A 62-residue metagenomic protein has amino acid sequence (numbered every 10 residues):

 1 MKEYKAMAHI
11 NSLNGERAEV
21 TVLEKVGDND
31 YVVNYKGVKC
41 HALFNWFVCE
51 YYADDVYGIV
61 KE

Functional and structural regions predicted by a protein language model:
K2, N29, G37, L43-N45: Intrinsically disordered, low-complexity coil/linker segments enriched for acidic/polar and small residues
K2, V22, V33-K36, G58: Short, low-complexity interaction segments enriched in Ser/Thr/Pro/Gly
K2-G27: N-terminal acidic leader/helix
L13, K25, Y35-V38, V56: Intrinsically disordered, low-complexity segments enriched in small/polar residues
E19-T21, Y31-V33, K39-H41, A53: Short linear proline/tyrosine/threonine-rich motifs used for host-factor recruitment and membrane trafficking/assembly
H41-E62: Intrinsically disordered, low-complexity, charged/polar segments
